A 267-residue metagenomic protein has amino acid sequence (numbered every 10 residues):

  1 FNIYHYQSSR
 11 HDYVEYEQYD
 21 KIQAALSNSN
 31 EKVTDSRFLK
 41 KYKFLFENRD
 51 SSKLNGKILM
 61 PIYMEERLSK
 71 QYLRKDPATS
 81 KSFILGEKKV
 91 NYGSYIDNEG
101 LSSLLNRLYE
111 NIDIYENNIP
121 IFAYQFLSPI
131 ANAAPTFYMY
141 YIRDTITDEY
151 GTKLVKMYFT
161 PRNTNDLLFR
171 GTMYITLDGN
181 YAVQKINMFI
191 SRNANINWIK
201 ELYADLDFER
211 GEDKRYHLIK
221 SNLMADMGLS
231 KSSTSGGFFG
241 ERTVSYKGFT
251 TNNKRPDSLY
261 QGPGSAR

Functional and structural regions predicted by a protein language model:
F1-K156, T160-L168, K231, G237-R267: Structured extracytoplasmic
I3, M173-L177, Y203-K214: Extended lipid/amphipathic-ligand handling interfaces
Y6-R10, M60, E65, S191-F208: Outer-membrane beta-barrel proteins
Y150-Y158, A182-N187, R215-K220: Short, hydrophobic/aromatic-rich segments at coil-to-beta transitions
N165-D166, T176-G179, N187-N193: Short helix-loop boundary/capping segments
L167-G171, K200-D205, F239-G240: Short, surface-exposed coil-to-beta transition loops
M188-N193, E201-F208, Y216-K220, M224 (+1 more regions): Strand-loop-strand
W198-K200, M224-F239: Outer-membrane beta-barrel translocator/channel fold
